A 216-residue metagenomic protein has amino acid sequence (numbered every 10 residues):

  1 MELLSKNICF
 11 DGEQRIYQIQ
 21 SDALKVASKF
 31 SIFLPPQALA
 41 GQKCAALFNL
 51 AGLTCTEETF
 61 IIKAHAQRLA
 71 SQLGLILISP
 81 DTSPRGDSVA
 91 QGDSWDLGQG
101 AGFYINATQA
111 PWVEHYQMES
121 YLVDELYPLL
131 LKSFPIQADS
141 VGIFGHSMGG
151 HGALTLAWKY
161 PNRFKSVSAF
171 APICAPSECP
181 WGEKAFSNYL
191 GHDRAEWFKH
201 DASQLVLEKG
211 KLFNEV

Functional and structural regions predicted by a protein language model:
M1-V216: Non-catalytic cap/lid and distal C-terminal segments of serine-dependent acyl enzymes
